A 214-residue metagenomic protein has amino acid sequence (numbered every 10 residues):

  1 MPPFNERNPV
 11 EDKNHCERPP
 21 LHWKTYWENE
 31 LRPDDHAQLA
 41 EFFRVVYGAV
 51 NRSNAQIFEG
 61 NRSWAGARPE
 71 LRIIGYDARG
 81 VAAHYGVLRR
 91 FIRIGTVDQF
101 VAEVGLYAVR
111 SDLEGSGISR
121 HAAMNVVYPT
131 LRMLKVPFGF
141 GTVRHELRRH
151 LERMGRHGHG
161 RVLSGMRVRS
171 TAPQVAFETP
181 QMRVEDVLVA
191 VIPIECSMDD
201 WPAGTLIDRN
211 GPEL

Functional and structural regions predicted by a protein language model:
M1-L31, A67, R132, T142-L214: Terminal substrate-recognition subdomain of acyl/acetyltransferases
W23-S111: A conserved beta-strand-loop-helix scaffold within acyl/acetyltransferase catalytic domains
A78-G80, D112-L113, P193-M198: Short loop segments at secondary-structure junctions
V87-R89, A122-V126, R169-V175: Short acidic (Asp/Glu) patches
V104, G139-G141: Conserved hydrophobic beta-strand within the GNAT/NAT acetyltransferase core sheet that lines the active-site cleft
V104-G105, E114, S119, G211: N-terminal leader/targeting helix
V109, G115-T130: Conserved acetyl-CoA-binding loop-helix of GNAT-fold acetyltransferases
K135-V136: Short, high-confidence coil segments that cap the C-terminus of an alpha-helix and link into the following beta-strand
